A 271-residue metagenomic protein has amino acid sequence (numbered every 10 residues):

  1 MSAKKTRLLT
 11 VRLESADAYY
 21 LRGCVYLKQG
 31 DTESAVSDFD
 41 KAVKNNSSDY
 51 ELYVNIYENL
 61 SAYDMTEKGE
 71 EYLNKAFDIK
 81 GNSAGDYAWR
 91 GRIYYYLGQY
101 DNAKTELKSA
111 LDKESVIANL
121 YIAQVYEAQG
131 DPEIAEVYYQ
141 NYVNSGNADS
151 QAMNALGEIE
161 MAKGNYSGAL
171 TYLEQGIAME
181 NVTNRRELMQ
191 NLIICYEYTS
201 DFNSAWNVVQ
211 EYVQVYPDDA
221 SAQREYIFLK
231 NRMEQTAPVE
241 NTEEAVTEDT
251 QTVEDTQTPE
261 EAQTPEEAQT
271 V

Functional and structural regions predicted by a protein language model:
K5-T6, F39, L73, L107 (+4 more regions): Hydrophobic/aromatic packing residues within the alpha-helices of TPR/SEL1-like helical repeat arrays
V11, N45, I79, L111-K113 (+3 more regions): Structural marker of alpha-solenoid helical repeat scaffolds
D17, E51, G85, R92 (+4 more regions): Start-of-helix register in tetratricopeptide repeats
L21, N55-I56, W89, Y121-Q124 (+3 more regions): Canonical tetratricopeptide repeat
K28, N59-Y63, Y96-L97, A128-Q129 (+3 more regions): Register position in tetratricopeptide repeats
I194, Y198-V271: Terminal, low-structured helical/coil segments at or just beyond the last alpha-helical repeat
